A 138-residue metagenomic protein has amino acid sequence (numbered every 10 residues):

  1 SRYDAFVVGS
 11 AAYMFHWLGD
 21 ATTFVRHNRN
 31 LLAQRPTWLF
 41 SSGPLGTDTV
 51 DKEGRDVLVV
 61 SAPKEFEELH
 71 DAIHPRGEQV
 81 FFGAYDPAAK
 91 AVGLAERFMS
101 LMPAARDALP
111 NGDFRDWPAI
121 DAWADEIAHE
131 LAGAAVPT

Functional and structural regions predicted by a protein language model:
R2-Y3: Alpha-helix C-terminal capping/helix-to-coil transition sites in glycosyltransferase folds
S10: Short glycine-centered, acidic/aromatic-flanked micro-motifs in structured strand/loop junctions that mark active-site
Y13-T138: FMN-binding flavodoxin-like domain, especially the glycine-rich phosphate-binding loop
